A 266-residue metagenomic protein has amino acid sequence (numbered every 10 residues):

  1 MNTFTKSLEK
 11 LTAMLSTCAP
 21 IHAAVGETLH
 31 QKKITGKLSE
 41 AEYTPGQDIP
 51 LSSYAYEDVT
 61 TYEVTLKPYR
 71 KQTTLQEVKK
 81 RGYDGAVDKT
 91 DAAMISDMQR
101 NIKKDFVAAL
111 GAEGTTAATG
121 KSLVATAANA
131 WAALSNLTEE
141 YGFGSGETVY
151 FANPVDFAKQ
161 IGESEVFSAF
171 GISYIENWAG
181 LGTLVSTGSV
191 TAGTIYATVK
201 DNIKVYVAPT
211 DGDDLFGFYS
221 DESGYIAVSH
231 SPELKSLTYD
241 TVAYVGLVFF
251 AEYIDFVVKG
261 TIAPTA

Functional and structural regions predicted by a protein language model:
M1-S7, L15-V25, T126-E140, L184 (+3 more regions): Generic hydrophobic, helix-prone segments enriched in Leu/Val/Ile
N2-K67: Assembly/oligomerization interface modules of large self-assembling protein complexes
H22-T28, K32, V166-A266: Sequence/fold signature of self-assembling virion shell proteins
K37-Y43, D97, I102-T116, S189-T198 (+1 more regions): Noncatalytic linker/hinge segments flanking ATPase motor cores
Y56-T119, Y239-L247: Long, contiguous amphipathic alpha-helices that act as assembly "spine/axial" helices in icosahedral shell and virion
T73, G85, T119-L123, G193 (+2 more regions): Secondary-structure junction/capping motif
A112-L184: Extended, solvent-exposed, turn-rich assembly/linker loops in the middle of proteins
